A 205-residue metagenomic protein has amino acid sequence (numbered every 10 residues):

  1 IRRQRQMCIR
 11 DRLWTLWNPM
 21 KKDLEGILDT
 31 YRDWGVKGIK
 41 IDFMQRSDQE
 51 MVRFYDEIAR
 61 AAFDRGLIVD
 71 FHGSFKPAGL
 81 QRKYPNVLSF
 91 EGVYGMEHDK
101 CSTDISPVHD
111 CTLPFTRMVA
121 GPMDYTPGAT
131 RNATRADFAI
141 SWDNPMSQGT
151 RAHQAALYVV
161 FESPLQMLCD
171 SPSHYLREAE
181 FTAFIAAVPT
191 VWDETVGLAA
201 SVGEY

Functional and structural regions predicted by a protein language model:
I1-I9: Single conserved hydrophobic/aromatic residue that forms the stacking wall/gate of nucleotide- or nucleobase-binding
D11-T15, I39-I41, V69-F71: Hydrophobic faces of well-ordered beta-strands that scaffold small-molecule active sites in alpha/beta enzyme cores
P19-D33: Short, acidic/polar
M20-K22, S47, I68-H174: Glycan-recognition surfaces
Y31-S47: Short acidic catalytic loops
S47-A59: Active-site-adjacent beta->alpha loops and helix N-cap segments on the catalytic face of soluble alpha/beta enzymes
F63: Anion (oxyanion) recognition and catalysis
D170-Y205: Glycan-recognition and catalytic regions of carbohydrate-active enzymes
